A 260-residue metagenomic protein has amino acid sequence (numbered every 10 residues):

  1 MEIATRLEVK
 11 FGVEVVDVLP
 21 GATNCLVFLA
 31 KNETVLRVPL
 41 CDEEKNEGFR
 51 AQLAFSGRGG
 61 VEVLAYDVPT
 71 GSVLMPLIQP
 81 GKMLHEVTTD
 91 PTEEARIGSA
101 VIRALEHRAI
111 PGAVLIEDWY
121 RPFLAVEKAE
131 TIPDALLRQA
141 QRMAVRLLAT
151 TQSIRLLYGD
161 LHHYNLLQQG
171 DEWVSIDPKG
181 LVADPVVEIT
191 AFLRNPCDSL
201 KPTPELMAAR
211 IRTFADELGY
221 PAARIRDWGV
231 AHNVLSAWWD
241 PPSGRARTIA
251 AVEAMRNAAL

Functional and structural regions predicted by a protein language model:
M1-V16: Juxta-kinase regulatory segment immediately upstream of eukaryotic protein kinase catalytic domains
I3-A4, I110-G159, Q169, D216: An alpha-helical support segment within catalytic cores of ATP-dependent transferases
I3-R6, T23-N24, E33-L74, K82-L105: A conserved alpha-helical element in kinase catalytic cores
D17-A30, L36, V63, R142-V187: Active-site acidic catalytic loop and adjacent metal/ATP-binding pocket of ATP-dependent phosphoryl transfer enzymes
E33, C41-D42, P69-D90, H107-I110 (+2 more regions): A glycine-centered beta->alpha junction motif in the catalytic cores of kinase/phosphotransferase enzymes
Q168-R212, D216-G219, A254: Active-site Asp-x-Gly
S236-L260: ATP/Mg2+ or Mg2+-diphosphate-binding catalytic cores that bind nucleotide phosphates or diphosphates via glycine-rich
